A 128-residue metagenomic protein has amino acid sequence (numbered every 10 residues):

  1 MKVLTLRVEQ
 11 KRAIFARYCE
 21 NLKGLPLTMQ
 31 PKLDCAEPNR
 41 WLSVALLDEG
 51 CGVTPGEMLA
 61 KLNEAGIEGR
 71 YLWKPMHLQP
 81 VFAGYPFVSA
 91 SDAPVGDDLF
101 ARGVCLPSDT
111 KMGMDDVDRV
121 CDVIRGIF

Functional and structural regions predicted by a protein language model:
M1-F128: PLP-dependent aminotransferase class I/II
